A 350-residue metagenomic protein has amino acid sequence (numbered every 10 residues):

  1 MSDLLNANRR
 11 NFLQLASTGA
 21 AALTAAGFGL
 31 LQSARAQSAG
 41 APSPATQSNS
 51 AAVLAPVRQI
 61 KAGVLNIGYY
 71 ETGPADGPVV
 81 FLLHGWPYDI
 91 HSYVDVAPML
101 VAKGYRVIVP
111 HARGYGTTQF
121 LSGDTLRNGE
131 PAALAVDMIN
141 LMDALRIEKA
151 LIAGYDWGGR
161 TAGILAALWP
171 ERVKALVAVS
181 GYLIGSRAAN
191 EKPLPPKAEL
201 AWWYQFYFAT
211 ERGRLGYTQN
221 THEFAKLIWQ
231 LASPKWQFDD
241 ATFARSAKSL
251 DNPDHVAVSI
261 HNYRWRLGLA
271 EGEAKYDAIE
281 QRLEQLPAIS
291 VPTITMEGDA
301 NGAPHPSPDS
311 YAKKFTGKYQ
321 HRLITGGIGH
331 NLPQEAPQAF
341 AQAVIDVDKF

Functional and structural regions predicted by a protein language model:
S2-A20: N-terminal secretory signal peptides and thylakoid transit peptides that target proteins across membranes
G19-R58: An N-terminal hydrophobic leader/cap segment in hydrolases
A41-A55, N66-I67, T72, V79 (+3 more regions): Flexible "cap/lid" subdomain of the alpha/beta-hydrolase fold that forms the substrate-access gate
V57-Q59, V107-V109, H321-L323: Conserved beta-strand scaffold positions in the cores of enzyme catalytic domains, especially in NTP/NDP-utilizing
T72-T117: Conserved HGGG/HGGXW glycine-rich cap/lid loop of the alpha/beta-hydrolase fold
G85, D156, Q334-E335: Conserved acidic functional residues
I328-A336: Catalytic histidine-centered segment of alpha/beta-hydrolase-like enzymes
A343-F350: C-terminal alpha-helix
